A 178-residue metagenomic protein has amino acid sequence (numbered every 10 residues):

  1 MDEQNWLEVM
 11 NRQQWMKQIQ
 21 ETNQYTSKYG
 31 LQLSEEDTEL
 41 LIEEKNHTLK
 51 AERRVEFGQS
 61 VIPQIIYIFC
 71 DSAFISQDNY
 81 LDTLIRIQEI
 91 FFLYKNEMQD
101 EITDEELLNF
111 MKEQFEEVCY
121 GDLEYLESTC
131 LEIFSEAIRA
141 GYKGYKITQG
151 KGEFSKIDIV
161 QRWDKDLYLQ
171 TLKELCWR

Functional and structural regions predicted by a protein language model:
M1-L33: Leu/Val/Ala/Ile-rich N-terminal alpha-helices, chiefly Sec-type signal peptides and the beginnings
D2-N5, V160-R178: Short acidic DE-rich linear segments
G30-L169: Acidic, low-complexity, intrinsically disordered interaction modules
